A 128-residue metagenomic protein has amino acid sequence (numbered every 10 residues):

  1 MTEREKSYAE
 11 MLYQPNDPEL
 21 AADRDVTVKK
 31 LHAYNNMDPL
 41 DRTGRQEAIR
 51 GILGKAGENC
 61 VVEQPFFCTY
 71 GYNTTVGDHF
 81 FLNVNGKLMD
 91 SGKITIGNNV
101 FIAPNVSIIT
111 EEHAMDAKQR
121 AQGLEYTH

Functional and structural regions predicted by a protein language model:
M1-N59: Terminal amphipathic alpha-helical/low-complexity segments used for targeting or macromolecular assembly
F66-V76, F81-H128: Flexible, glycine/small-residue-enriched loop-and-beta-strand segment within the central core of proteins
